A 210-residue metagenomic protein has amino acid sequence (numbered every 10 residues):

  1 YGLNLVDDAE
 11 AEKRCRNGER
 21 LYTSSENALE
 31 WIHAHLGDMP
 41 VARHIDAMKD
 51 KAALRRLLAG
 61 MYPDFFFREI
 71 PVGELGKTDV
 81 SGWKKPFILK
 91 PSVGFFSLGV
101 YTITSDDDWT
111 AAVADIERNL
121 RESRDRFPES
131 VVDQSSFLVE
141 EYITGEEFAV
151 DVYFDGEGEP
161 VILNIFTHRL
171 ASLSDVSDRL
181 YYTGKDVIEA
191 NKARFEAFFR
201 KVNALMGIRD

Functional and structural regions predicted by a protein language model:
Y1-W83, F95: Conserved N-proximal alpha/beta basic substrate-recognition cap immediately N-terminal to, or forming the N-lobe
E30-I32, F96-S97, F148, V161-I162: Short catalytic/ligand-binding loop motif for oxyanion handling, primarily in non-cytosolic enzymes, centered on
D50, L54, L58, S105-D115 (+3 more regions): Internal, well-ordered alpha-helical segments in soluble enzyme and binding-protein domains
L58, W83-I103, E122-G145, V150 (+1 more regions): ATP-grasp fold ATP-binding core
D64-F66, D106-T144, R200-L205: Conserved ATP-binding module of the ATP-grasp superfamily
F87-E117, E147-A149, L170-V187: Glycine-rich phosphate-binding loop of ATP-grasp-fold ATP-dependent ligases
T144, D151-M206: ATP-dependent carboxylate/phosphate-activation module, predominantly the ATP-grasp catalytic core and closely related
R209-D210: A short glycine-rich, hydrophobically flanked beta-strand micro-motif that places a catalytic Asp/Glu for divalent metal
